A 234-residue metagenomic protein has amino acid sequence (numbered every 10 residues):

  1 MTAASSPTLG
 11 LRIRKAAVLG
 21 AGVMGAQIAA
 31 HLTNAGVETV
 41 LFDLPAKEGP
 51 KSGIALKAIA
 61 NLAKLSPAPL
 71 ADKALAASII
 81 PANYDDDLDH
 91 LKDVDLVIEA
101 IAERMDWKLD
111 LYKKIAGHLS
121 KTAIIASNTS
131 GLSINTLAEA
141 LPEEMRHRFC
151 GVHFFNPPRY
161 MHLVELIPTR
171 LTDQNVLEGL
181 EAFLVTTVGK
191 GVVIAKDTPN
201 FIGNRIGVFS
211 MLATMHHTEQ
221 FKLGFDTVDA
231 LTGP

Functional and structural regions predicted by a protein language model:
T2-N61, H118: NAD(P)+-binding Rossmann beta1-loop-alpha1 motif at the extreme N-terminus of oxidoreductases
T2-T8, N34, L41, D72-L96 (+2 more regions): Amphipathic alpha-helical segments at domain termini/boundaries
I13, D93-V94, V228: Local beta-strand N-terminus motif with an aromatic residue
N34-F42, R159-H162, V188-V193, S210-L212 (+1 more regions): Short acidic (Asp/Glu) and glycine-rich catalytic loops that position anionic groups and cofactors
L41-K57, N61-I125, G131-T136, E143 (+1 more regions): Rossmann-like NAD(P)-binding element
K121-R205, A230: Rossmann-fold dinucleotide-binding core
V185, T198-P234: Helical "substrate-binding/catalytic lid" subdomain of Rossmann-like NAD(P)-dependent dehydrogenases/reductases
